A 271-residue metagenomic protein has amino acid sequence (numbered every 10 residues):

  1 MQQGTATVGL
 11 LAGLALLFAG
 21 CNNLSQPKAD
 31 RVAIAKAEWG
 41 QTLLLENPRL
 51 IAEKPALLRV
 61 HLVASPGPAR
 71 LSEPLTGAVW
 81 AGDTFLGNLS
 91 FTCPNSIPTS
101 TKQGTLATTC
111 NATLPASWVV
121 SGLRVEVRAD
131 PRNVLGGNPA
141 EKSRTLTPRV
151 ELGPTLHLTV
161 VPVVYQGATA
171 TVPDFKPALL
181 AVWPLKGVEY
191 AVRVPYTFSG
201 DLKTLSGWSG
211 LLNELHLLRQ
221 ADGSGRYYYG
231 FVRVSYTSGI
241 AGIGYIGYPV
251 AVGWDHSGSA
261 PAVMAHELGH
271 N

Functional and structural regions predicted by a protein language model:
M1-L10: Bacterial N-terminal signal peptides that target proteins for export
F18-G20: C-terminal motif of bacterial Sec signal peptides marking the signal peptidase cleavage site
N22-L24: Bacterial signal peptide processing site
I34-P74: Contiguous beta-strand segments within globular domains
G67-G87, K176-L180: Extended low-complexity, serine/threonine- and proline-enriched intrinsically disordered segments
G82-T92, G187-A191: Surface-exposed loop/edge segments in extracytoplasmic proteins
L89-T155: Extended acidic/polar, glycine-enriched regions that form or flank non-catalytic beta-rich accessory modules
P148-N271: Active-site-proximal segment of zinc-dependent metalloprotease catalytic domains
